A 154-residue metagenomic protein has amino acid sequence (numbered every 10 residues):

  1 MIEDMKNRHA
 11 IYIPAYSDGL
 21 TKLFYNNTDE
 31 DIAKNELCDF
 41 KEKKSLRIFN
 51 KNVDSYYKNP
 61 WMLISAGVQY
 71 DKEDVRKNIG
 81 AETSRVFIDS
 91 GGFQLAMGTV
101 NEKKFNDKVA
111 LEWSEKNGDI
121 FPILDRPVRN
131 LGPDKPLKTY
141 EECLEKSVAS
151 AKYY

Functional and structural regions predicted by a protein language model:
M1-Y154: Non-catalytic, usually N-terminal nucleic-acid engagement modules in DNA/RNA processing proteins
